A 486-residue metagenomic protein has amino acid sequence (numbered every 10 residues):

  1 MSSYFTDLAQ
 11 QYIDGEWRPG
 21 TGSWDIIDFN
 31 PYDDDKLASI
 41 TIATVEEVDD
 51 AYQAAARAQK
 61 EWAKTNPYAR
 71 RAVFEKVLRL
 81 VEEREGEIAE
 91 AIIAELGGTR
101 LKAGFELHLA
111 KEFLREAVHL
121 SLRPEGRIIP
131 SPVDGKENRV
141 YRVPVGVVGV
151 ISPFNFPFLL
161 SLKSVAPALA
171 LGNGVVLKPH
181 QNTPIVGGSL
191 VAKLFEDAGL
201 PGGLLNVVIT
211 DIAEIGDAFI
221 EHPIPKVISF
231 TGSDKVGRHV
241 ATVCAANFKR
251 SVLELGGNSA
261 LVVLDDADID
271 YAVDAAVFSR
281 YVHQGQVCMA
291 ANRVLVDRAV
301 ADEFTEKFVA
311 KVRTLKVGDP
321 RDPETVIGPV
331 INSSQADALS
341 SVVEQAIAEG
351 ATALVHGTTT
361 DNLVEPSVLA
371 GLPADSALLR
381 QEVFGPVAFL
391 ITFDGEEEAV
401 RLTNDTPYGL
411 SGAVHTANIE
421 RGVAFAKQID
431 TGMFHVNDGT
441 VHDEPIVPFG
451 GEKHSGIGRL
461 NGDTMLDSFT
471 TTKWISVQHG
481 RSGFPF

Functional and structural regions predicted by a protein language model:
M1-K136: N-terminal Rossmann-like NAD(P)+-binding subdomain of aldehyde/semialdehyde dehydrogenases
P31, V45-V48, P67, E85 (+5 more regions): Residues at or immediately preceding the N-termini of alpha-helices
D34, R70, I92, L114 (+9 more regions): Residue-level signal for inorganic ion chemistry
D35-S39, P225, V262, K316 (+2 more regions): Conserved C-terminal structural/oligomerization subdomain of aldehyde/semialdehyde dehydrogenase
L37-A43, A58-K64, V150, L261-L264 (+5 more regions): Short, well-ordered beta-strand elements within core beta-sheets of diverse protein domains
Q59, A63, L78-E85, A89 (+19 more regions): Structural signal for hydrophobic packing residues in well-ordered secondary-structure cores of soluble enzyme domains
G126-Y271, F393: Rossmann-like NAD(P) dinucleotide-binding subdomain of oxidoreductase/dehydrogenase enzymes
V227, K235-P373, V436, F484-P485: ALDH superfamily catalytic-core signature
